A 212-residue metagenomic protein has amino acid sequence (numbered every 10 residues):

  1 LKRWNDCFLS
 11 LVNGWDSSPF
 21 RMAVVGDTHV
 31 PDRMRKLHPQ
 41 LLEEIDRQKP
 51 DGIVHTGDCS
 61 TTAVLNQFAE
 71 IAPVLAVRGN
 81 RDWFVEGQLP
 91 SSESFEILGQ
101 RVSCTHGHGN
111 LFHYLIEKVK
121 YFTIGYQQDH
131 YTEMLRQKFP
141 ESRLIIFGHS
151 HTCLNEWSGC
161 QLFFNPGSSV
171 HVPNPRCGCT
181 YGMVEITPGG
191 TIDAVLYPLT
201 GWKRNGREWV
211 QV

Functional and structural regions predicted by a protein language model:
K2-M22, S94-L98, F164-V212: Binuclear metal-dependent phosphoesterase catalytic core
R3-D6, L11-G14, M22-P39, E43-Q48 (+2 more regions): Conserved catalytic scaffold of divalent metal-dependent phosphoesterases
V54-G57, Y197: A short beta-strand-loop structural module common to alpha/beta enzyme folds
